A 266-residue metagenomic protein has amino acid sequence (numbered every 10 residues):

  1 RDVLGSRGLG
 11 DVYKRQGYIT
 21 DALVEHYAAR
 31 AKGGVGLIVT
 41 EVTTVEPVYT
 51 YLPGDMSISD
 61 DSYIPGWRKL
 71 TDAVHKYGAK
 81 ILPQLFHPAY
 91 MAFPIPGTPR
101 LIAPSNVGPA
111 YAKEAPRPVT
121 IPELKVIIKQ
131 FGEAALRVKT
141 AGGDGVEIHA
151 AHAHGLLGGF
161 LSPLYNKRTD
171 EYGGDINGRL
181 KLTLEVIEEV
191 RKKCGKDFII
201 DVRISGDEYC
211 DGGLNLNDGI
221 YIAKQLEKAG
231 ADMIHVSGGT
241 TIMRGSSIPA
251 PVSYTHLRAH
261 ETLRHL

Functional and structural regions predicted by a protein language model:
R1, G10-A73, Y77-F86, I127: N-terminal capping/small domains of soluble enzymes
D2-Y13, H256, L263-L266: Single conserved hydrophobic/aromatic residue that forms the stacking wall/gate of nucleotide- or nucleobase-binding
A22, H26-Y27, G78, G219-A223 (+2 more regions): Conserved alpha/beta catalytic core and glycan-binding cleft of carbohydrate-active enzymes
L37, K80-L82, G145-E147, I199-R203 (+1 more regions): Structural preference for beta-strand elements that scaffold enzyme active sites
T40-S62, H87-P94, I148-Y172, G238-V252: Glycine-rich, proline-tolerant flexible connector loops at the mouths of alpha/beta enzymes
S57-Y77, K167-F198, P249-R258: Alpha-helix-loop-beta-strand connector modules within alpha/beta enzyme cores
H75, K80, F86-G143: Non-globular sequence segments
G173-L184, G206-Y221: Active-site glycine- and acidic-residue-rich loops that bind and position anionic ligands or nucleotide-like cofactors
